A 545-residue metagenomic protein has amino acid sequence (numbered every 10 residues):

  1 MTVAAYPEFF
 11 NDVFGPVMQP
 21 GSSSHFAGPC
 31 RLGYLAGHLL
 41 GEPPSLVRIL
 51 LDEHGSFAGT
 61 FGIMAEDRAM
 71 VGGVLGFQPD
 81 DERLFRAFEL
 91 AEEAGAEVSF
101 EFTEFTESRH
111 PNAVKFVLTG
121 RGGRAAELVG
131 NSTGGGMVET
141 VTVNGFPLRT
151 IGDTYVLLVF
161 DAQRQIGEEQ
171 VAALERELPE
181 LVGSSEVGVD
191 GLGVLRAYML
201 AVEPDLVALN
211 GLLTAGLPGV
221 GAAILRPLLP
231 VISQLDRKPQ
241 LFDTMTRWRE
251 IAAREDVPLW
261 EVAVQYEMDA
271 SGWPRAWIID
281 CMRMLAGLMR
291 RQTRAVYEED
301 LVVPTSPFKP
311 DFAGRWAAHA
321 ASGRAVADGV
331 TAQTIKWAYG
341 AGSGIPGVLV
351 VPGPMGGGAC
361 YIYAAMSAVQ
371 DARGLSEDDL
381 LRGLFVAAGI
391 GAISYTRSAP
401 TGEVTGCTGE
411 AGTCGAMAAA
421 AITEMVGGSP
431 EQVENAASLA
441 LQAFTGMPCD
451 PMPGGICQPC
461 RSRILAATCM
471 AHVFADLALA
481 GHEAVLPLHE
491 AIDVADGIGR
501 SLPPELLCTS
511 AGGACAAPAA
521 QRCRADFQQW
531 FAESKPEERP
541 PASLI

Functional and structural regions predicted by a protein language model:
V3, F14-V17, L32, G37-P44 (+2 more regions): Regulatory modules associated with amino-acid/nitrogen control
F14-L35, I345-A365, C407-C414: Conserved phosphate/anionic-ligand binding catalytic regions in large, soluble enzymes, centered on
S24-L40, Q163-G167, I362-L375, A419-G427: Alpha-helical support elements that line or immediately flank enzyme active sites and cofactor-binding pockets
R48-E97, F385-T423, E431, A436 (+1 more regions): A structural-propensity feature for long, helix-poor, extended segments
R86-F100, E424-I545: Functionally critical mobile loop/hinge segments
F88, V129-T133, G145-T150, V187-V207 (+1 more regions): C-terminal regulatory domains involved in ligand/effector binding and gene-expression control
G134-G136, V159-G183: Short amphipathic alpha-helix segments
P147-Q163: Short glycine-/aliphatic-rich beta-strand segments at the starts of folded cytosolic domains
